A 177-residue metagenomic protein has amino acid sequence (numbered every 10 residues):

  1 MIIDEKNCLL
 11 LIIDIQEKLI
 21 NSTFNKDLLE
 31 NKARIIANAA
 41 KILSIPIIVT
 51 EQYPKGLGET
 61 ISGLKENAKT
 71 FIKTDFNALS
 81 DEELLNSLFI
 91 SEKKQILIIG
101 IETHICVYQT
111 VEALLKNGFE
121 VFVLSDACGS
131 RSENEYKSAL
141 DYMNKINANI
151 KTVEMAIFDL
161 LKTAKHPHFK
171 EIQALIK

Functional and structural regions predicted by a protein language model:
I2-N7, I42-L43, K55-K177: Active-site-adjacent betaalpha module
K6-S22: Generic N-terminal amphipathic, Lys/Arg-enriched alpha-helix
L11, I48, L97: Conserved Rossmann-like nucleotide-binding pocket used by diverse enzymes that bind dinucleotide cofactors
L11-I13, N25, E30, V123: A broad, low-amplitude sensor of folded, mature protein cores
I13, T50, V153: Replace "coordinates the UDP/GDP/TDP-sugar" with "coordinates nucleotide-activated sugar donors
I15, Q52, D126: Active-site loop/turn elements of alpha/beta-hydrolase fold enzymes, especially the short glycine-/histidine-rich
K18-V49, P54-L57, S62-K65: A positional/architectural concept
